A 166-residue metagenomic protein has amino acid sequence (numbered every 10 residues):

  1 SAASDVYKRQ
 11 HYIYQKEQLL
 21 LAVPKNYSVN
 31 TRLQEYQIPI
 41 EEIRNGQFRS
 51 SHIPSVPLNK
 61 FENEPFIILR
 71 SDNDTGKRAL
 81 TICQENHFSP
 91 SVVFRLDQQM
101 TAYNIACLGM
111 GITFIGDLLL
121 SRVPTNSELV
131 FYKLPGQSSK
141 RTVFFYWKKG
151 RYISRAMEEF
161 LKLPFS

Functional and structural regions predicted by a protein language model:
A2-Y7: Short, small-residue-biased leader/transition segments that mark boundaries at the very start of proteins
H11, L58, A102-Y103: Short hydrophobic/charged patches on amphipathic alpha-helices used for structural packing and interfaces
H11-Y27, Q34-R44, F61, L134-T142: Short Pro/Gly-enriched coil loops immediately N-terminal to beta-strands
A22, I67-L69, Y146: Short hydrophobic segments within beta-strands
V29-T31, Y36-N86, I153-R155, L161: Secondary-structure junction motif
L58, D117-L119, E128-S166: A late-sequence structural motif
S71-V130: Hydrophobic hinge/microswitch elements
